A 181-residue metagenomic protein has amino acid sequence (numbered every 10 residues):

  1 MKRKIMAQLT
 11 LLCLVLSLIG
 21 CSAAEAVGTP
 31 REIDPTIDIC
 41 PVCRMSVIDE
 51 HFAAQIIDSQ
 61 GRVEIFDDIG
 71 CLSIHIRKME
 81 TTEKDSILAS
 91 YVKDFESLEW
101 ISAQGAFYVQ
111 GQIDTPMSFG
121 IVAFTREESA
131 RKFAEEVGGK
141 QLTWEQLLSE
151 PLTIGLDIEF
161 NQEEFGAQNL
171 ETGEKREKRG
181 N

Functional and structural regions predicted by a protein language model:
M1-L9: Bacterial N-terminal signal peptides that target proteins for export
S17-G20: C-terminal motif of bacterial Sec signal peptides marking the signal peptidase cleavage site
S22-A24: Bacterial signal peptide processing site
I37: Residues immediately within or flanking Cys/His clusters that coordinate Zn2+ in small zinc-binding modules
C40: Short cysteine-rich clusters marking metal-coordination/redox-active sites
R44: Cys/His-coordinated zinc-binding microdomains
D49-E50: Short, non-ligating residues that shape and space the ligands of small metal-coordination modules and catalytic
L88-I158: Thiol/selenol-based redox catalytic cores and closely related redox-interacting motifs
